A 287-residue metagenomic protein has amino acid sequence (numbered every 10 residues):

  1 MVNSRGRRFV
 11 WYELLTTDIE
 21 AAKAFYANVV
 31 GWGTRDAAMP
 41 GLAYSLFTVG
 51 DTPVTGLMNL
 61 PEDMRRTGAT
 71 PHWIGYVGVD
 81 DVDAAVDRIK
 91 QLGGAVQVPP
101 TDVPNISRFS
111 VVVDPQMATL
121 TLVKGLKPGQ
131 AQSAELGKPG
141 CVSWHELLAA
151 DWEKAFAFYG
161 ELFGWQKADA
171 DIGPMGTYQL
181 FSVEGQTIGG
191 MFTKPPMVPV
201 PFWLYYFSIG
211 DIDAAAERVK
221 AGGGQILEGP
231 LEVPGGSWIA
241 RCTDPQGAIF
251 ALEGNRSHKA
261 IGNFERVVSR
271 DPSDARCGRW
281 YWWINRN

Functional and structural regions predicted by a protein language model:
M1-E20, H72-V77, V123-F156, W203-Y205 (+1 more regions): N-terminal beta-strand motif that seeds the catalytic metal site of vicinal oxygen chelate
V2-P53, Q91, P99-S107, L147-Q186 (+5 more regions): Core segments of cupin and vicinal oxygen chelate
D18-E20, T48-P53, G75-Q116, D151-E153 (+2 more regions): Vicinal oxygen chelate
W32-G68, D114-K127, Q166-F202, G210 (+2 more regions): Conserved short beta-strand elements that form part of the metal-binding/catalytic scaffold of enzyme active sites
M39-G41, N59, T101-V103, A131-E135 (+3 more regions): Short, tandemly repeated low-complexity microdomains enriched for cysteine and small residues
G68, A85, V142: Short, solvent-exposed interaction modules
W152, Q166-V200, F207, A216 (+6 more regions): Intrinsically disordered, low-complexity, positively biased terminal segments
